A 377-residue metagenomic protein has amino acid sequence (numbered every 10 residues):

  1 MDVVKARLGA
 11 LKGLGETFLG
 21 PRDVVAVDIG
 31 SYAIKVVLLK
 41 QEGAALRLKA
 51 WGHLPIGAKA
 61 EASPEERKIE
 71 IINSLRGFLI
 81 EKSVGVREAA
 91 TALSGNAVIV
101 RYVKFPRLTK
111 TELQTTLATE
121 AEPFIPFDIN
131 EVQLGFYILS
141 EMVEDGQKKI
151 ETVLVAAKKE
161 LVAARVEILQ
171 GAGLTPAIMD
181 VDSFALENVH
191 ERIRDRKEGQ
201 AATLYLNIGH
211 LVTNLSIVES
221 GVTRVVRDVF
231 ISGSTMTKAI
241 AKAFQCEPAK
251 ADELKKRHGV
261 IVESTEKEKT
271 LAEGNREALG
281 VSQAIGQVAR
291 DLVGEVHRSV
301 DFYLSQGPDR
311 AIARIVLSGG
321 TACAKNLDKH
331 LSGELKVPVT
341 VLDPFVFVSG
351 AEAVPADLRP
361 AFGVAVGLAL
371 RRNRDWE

Functional and structural regions predicted by a protein language model:
M1-E377: Hydrophobic/aromatic-enriched cytosolic interaction surfaces used to assemble or bind macromolecules
